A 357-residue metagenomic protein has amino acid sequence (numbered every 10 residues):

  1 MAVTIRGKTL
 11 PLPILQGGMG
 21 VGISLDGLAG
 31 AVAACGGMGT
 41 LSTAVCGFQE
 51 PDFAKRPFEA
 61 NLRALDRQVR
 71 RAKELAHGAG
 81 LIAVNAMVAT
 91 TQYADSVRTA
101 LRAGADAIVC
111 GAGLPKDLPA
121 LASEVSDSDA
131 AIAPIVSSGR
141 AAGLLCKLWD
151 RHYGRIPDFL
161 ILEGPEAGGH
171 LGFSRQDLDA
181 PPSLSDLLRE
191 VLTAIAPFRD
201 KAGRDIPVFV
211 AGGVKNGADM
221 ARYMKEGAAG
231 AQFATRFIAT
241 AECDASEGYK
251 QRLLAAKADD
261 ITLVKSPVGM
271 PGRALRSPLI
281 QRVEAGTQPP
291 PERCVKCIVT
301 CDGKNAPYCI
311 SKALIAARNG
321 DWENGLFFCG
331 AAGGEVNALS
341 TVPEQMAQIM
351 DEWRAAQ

Functional and structural regions predicted by a protein language model:
M1-K201: Active-site entrance/lid segments in N-terminal catalytic domains of soluble metabolic enzymes
L15, A167-F209, K215-Q357: Conserved active-site-proximal phosphate/metal-binding subdomains
I23, V214-K215: Residue-level detector of alpha-helix initiation sites
